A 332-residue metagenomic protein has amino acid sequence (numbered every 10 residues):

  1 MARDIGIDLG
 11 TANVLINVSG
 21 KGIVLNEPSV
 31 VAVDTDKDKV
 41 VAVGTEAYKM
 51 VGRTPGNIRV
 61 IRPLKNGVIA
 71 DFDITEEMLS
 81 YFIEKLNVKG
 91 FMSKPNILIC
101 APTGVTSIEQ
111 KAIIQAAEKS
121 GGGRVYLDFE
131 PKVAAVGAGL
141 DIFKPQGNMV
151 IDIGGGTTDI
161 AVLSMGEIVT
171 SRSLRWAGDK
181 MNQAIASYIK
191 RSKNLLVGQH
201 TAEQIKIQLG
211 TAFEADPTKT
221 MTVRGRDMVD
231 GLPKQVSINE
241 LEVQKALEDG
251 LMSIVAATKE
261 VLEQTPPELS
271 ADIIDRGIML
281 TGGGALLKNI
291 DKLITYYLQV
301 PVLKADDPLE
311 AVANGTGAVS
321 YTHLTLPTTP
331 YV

Functional and structural regions predicted by a protein language model:
M1-I153, A161-M279, A285-L324: Nucleotide/phosphate-binding catalytic cleft detector across ATP-hydrolyzing and phosphate-transferring enzymes
H323-V332: Single conserved hydrophobic/aromatic residue that forms the stacking wall/gate of nucleotide- or nucleobase-binding
